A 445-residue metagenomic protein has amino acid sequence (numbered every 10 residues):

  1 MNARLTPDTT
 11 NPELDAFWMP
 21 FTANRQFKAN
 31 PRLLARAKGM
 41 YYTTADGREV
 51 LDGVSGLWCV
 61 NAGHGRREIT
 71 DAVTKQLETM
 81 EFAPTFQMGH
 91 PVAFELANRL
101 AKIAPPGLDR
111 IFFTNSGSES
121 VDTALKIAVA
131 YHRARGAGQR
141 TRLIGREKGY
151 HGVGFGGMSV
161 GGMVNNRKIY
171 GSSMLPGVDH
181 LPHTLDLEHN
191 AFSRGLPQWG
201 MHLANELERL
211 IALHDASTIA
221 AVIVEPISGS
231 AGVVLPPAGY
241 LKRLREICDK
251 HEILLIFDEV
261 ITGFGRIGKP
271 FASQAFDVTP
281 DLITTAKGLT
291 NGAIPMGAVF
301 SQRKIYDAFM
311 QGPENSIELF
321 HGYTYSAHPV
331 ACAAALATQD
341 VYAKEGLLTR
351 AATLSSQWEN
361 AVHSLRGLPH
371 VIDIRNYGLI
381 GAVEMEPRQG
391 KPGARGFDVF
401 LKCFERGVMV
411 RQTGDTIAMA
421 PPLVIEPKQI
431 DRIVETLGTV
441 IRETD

Functional and structural regions predicted by a protein language model:
N2-D445: Conserved N-terminal phosphate-binding loop of PLP-dependent enzymes in the Aspartate aminotransferase
